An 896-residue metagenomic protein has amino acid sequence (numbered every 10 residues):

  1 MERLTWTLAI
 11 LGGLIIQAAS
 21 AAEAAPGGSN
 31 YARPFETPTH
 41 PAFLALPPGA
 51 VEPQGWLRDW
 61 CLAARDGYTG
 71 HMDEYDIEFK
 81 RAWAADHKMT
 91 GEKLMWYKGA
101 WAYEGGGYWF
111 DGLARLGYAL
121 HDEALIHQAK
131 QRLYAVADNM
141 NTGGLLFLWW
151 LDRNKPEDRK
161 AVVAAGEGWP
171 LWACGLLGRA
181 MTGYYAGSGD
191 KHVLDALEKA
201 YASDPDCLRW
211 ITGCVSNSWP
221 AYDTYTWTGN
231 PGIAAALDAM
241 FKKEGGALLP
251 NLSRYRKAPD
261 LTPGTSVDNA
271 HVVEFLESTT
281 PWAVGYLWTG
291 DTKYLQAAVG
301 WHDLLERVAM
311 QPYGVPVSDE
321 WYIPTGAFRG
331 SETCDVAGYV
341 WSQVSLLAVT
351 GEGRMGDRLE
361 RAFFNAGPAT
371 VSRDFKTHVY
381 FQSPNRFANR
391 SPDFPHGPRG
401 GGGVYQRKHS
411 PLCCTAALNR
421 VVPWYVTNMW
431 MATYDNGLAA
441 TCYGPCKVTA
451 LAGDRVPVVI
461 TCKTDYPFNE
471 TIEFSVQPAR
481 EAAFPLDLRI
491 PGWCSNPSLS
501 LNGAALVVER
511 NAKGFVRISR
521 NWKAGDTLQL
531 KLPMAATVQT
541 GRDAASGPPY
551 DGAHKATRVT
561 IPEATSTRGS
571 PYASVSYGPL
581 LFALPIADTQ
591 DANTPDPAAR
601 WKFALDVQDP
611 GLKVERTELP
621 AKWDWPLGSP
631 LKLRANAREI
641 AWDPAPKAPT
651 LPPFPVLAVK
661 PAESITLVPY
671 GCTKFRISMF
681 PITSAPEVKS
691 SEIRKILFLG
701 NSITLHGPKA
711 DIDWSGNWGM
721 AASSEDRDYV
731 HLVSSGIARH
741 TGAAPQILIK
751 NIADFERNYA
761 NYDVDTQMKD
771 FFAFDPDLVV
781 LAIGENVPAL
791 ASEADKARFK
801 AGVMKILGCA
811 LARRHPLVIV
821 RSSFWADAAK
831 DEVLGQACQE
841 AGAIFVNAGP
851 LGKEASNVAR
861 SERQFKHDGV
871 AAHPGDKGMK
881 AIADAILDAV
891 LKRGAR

Functional and structural regions predicted by a protein language model:
T5-Q17: Bacterial N-terminal signal peptides
A25-E123, H127, E157-G187, V215-G232 (+4 more regions): Aromatic (Trp/Tyr) and acidic
P26, A298, D357-N365, T370-S475 (+3 more regions): C-terminal beta-rich recognition modules with glycine/proline-rich loops and embedded aromatic residues
E123-A165, E306-V317: Helix-terminus loop motifs that line ligand-binding clefts
P263-G264, Y759-A773, A794, K800-I806 (+1 more regions): Alpha-helical scaffolding within the catalytic cores of extracellular/periplasmic polymer-degrading hydrolases
E687-L697, L705-E793: Conserved SGNH/GDSL esterase-like catalytic core that processes O-acyl groups on lipids and polysaccharides
V780-P788, I806-Q836, E840: Active-site segments of SGNH/GDSL-like serine hydrolases that catalyze O-acetyl group transfer/hydrolysis on lipids
S823-R896: Catalytic His-Asp segment of secreted/periplasmic serine-dependent ester chemistry enzymes
